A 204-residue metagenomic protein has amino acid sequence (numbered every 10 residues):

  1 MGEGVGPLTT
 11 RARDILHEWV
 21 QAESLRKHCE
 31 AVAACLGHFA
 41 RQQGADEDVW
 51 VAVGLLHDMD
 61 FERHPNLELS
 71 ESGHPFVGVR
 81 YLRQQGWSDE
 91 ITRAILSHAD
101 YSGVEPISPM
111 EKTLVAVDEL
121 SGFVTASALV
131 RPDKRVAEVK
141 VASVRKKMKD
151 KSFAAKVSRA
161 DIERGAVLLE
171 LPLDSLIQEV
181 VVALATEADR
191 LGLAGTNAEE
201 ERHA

Functional and structural regions predicted by a protein language model:
M1-E71: Acidic/His-rich, divalent-metal-binding segments that scaffold phosphate/diphosphate chemistry
G6-T10, R26-E30, S72, I107 (+4 more regions): Electropositive phosphate-/nucleotide-binding environments in soluble metabolic enzymes
R13, H17, E30-A33, G37 (+5 more regions): Predominant activation on well-ordered alpha-helical scaffold segments within soluble catalytic domains
L16, C35-F39, D48, P172-T186 (+1 more regions): Active-site hotspot residues in diverse enzymes, especially metal/ion-binding acidic/histidine motifs
W19-E23, C35-Q43, M59-E62, Q85 (+4 more regions): Change "in soluble alpha/beta enzymes" to "in soluble alpha/beta proteins
V20, V136, S143-G195: C-terminal binding/interaction regions
A45-K151, E163: Divalent metal-dependent catalytic cores for phosphoryl transfer on phosphate-bearing substrates
R164, A198-H203: Non-catalytic terminal and connector segments of soluble metabolic enzymes
